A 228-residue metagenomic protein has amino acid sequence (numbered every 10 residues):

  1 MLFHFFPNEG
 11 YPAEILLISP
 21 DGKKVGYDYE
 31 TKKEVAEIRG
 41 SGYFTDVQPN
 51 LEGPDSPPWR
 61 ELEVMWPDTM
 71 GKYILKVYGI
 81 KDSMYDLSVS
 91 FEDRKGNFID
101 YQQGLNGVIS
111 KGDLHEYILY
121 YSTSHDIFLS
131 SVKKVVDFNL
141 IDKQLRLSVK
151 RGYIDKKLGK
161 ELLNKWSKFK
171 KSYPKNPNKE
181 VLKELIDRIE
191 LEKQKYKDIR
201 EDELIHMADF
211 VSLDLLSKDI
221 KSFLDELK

Functional and structural regions predicted by a protein language model:
M1-E161, W166-S167, K171-K179, K183 (+1 more regions): Extracellular glycoprotein-like low-complexity segments
